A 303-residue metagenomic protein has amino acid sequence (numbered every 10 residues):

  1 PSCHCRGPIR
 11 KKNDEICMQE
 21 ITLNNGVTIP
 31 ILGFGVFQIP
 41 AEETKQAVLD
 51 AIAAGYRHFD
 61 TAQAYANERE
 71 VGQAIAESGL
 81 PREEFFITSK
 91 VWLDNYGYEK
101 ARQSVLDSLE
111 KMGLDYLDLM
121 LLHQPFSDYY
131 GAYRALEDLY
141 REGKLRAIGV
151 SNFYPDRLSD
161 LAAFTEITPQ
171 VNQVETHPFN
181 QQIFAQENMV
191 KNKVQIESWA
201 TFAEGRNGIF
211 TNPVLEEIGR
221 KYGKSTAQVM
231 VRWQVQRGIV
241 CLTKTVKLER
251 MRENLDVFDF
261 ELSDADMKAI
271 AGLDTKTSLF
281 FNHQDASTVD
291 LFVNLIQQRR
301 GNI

Functional and structural regions predicted by a protein language model:
P1-C17: Short, Lys/Arg-enriched N-terminal segments with co-localized hydrophobic residues within the first ~10-30 amino acids
D14-F85, F202, Q297-I303: N-terminal binding-site loop/beta-alpha segment at the start of enzyme catalytic domains that lines or forms
N24, G72-R82, L106-G113, D138-Y140 (+2 more regions): Acidic (Asp/Glu)-rich catalytic clusters
I39-E42, A62-E70, D94-E99, P125-Y130 (+2 more regions): Acidic-and-aromatic substrate-binding clefts and catalytic sites of carbohydrate-active enzymes
P40-A51, G97-K111, L158: Short, acidic/polar
R82-N95, D118-P125, N152: A short, structured active-site edge motif that brings together acidic residues
N95-Y133: Glycine/small-residue-rich loop that forms an oxyanion/phosphate-binding "nest" at active or ligand-binding sites
Q124-I303: Beta/alpha (TIM)-barrel catalytic core signal, keyed to glycine-rich beta->alpha loops juxtaposed to Asp/Glu that bind
